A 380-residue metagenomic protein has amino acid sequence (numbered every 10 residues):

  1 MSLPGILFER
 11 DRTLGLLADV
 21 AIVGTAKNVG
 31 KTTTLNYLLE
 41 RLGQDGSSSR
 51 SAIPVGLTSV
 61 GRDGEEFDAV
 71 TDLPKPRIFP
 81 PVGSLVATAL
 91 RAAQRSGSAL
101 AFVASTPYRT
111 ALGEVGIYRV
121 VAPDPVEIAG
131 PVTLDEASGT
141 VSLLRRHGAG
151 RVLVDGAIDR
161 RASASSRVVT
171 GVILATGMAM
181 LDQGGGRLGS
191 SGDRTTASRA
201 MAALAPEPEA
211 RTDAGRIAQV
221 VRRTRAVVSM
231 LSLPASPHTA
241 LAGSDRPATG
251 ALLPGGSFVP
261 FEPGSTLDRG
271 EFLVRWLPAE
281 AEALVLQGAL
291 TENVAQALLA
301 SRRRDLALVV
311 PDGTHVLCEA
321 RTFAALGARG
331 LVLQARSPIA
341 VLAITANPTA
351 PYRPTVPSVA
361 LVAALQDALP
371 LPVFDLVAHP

Functional and structural regions predicted by a protein language model:
M1-R10, D63, A99-A122, R336-I344 (+1 more regions): A noncatalytic interaction/capping subdomain that flanks phosphate/NTP-handling catalytic cores
L3-E65: Walker A (P-loop) phosphate-binding motif
D19-T25, Y118-G130: Short, basic, glycine/proline-bearing loop/turn elements
V20, G56-T58, T170-I173, L342-T345 (+1 more regions): Hydrophobic/aromatic beta-strand patches that form the interior of the parallel beta-sheet core in alpha/beta enzyme
T32-L35, E66-V70, A164, G184-G186: Short, glycine/acidic-enriched capping/hinge loops at junctions between secondary-structure elements
L38-V120, L331, D367: N-terminal phosphate/diphosphate-binding loop that engages ATP/GTP or pyrophosphate donors across diverse enzyme folds
L57-V60, V309-T314, P372-P380: A generic structural motif
T133, A137-D367: Conserved catalytic-core segment of NTP-binding enzymes
